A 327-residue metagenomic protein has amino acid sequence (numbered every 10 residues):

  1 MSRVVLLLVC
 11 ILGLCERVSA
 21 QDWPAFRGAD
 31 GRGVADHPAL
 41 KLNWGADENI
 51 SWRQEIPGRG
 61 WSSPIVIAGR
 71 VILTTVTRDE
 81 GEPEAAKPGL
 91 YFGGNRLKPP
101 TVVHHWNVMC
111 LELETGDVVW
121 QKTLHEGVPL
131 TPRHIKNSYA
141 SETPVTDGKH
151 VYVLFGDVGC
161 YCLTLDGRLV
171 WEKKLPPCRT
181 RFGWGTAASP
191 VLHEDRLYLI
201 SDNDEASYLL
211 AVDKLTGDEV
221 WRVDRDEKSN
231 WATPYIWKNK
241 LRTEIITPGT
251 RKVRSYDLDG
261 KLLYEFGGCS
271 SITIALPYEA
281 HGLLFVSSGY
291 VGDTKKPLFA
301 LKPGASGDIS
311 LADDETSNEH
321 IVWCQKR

Functional and structural regions predicted by a protein language model:
M1-S2: N-terminal secretory signal peptides that target proteins for export/translocation
V5-C15: Bacterial N-terminal signal peptides
E16-R327: Noncatalytic, solvent-exposed loop/strand surfaces of beta-propeller-type extracellular/periplasmic domains
